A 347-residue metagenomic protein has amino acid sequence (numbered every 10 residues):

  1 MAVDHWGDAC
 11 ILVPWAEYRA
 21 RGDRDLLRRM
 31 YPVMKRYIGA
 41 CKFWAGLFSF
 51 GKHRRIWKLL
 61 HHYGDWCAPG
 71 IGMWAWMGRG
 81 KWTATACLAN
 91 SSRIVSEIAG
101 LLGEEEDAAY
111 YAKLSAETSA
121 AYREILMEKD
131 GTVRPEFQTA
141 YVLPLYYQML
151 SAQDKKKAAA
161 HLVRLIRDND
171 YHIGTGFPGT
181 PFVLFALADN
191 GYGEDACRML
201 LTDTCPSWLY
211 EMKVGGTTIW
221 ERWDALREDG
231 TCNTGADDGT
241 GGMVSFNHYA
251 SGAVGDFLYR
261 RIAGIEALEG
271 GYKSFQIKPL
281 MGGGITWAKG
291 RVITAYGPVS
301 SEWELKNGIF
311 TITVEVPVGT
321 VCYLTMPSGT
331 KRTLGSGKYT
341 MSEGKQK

Functional and structural regions predicted by a protein language model:
D4-A16, K81-S96, F137-Q148, G176-A188 (+2 more regions): Well-ordered alpha-helical segments within folded domains of soluble proteins
H5-D8, A20-C87, L101-Y146, Q153 (+5 more regions): Active-site acid/base region of carbohydrate-active enzymes
V13-A20, Y37-A40, W44, S91-I98 (+9 more regions): Generic, well-ordered alpha-helical scaffold segments in large soluble proteins
K113, E194-K347: Non-catalytic C-terminal accessory modules of carbohydrate-active enzymes
E128-A236, T240-G242: Extracellular polysaccharide-recognition and catalytic grooves
